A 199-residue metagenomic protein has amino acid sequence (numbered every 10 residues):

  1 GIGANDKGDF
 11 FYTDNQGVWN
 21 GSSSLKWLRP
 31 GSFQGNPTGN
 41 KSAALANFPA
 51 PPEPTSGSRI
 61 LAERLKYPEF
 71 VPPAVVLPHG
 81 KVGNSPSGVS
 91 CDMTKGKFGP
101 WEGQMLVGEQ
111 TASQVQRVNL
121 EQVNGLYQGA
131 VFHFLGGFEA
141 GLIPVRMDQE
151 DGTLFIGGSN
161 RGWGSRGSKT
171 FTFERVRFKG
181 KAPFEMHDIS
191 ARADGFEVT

Functional and structural regions predicted by a protein language model:
G1-T199: Beta-propeller domains with acidic blade repeats across secreted/periplasmic ectodomains and cytosolic WD/CNH propellers
